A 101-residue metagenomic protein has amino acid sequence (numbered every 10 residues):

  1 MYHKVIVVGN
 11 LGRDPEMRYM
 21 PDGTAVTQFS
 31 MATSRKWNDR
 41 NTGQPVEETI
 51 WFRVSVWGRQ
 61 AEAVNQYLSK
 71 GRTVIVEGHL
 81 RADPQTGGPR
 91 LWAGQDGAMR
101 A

Functional and structural regions predicted by a protein language model:
M1-A101: Single-stranded nucleic acid-binding surfaces, predominantly the OB-fold ssDNA-binding core
